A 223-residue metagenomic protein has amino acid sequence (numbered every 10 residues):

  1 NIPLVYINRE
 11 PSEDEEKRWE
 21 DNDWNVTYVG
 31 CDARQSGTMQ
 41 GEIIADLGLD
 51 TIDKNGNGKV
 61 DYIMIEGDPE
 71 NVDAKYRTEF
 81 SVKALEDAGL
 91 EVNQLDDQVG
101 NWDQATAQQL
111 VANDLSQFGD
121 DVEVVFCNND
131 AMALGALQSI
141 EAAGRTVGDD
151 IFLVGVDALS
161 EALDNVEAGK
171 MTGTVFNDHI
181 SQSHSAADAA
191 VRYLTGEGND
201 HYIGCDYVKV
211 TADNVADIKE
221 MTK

Functional and structural regions predicted by a protein language model:
N1-L4, Y76, F80-S81, N93-D164: Hydrophobic alpha-helical
N1-Q35, G56-G58, L159-E167, T172: Flexible loop/hinge segments that line or gate small-molecule binding clefts
P3, I7-E10, I43-N55, A84-E91 (+6 more regions): Structured segments of extracytoplasmic/periplasmic soluble domains in secreted or envelope-associated proteins
L4, E10-D14, R34-Q35, D50 (+5 more regions): Solvent-exposed loop/turn segments at secondary-structure junctions within structured extracellular/periplasmic domains
D23-R34, G67-N71, L95-G100, D121-E123: Second-shell loop/turn segments in exported
T27-K59, K75, A107-Q108, A158-A162 (+1 more regions): Hydrophobic alpha-helical segments within soluble ligand-binding/sensing domains
K59-P69, D73, K83-A84, A88 (+1 more regions): Hinge/cleft segment of the Venus flytrap/periplasmic-binding protein
Q138-I180, H184-D206, V210-A212: Exported/periplasmic ABC-transporter solute-binding proteins
